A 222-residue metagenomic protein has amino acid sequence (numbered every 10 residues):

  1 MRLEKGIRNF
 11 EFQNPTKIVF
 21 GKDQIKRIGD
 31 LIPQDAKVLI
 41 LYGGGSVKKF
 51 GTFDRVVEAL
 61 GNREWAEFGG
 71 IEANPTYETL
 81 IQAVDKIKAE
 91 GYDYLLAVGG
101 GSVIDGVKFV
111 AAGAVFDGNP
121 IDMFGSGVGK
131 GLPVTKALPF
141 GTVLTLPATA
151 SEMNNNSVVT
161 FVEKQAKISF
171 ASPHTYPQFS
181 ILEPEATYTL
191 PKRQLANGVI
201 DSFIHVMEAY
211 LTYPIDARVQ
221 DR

Functional and structural regions predicted by a protein language model:
M1-Y94: ATP/NTP phosphate-donor binding region
D23, G51, R55, P75-E78 (+4 more regions): Conserved active-site and cofactor/substrate-binding residues in soluble primary-metabolism enzymes
K26-R27, V47-K48, P147-A150, T187-T189 (+1 more regions): Short, acidic Gly/Pro/Ser/Thr-rich loop/turn segments
R27-L31, R55, Q82, F109 (+2 more regions): Alpha-helical scaffold segments in soluble metabolic enzymes
I32, L60, I87, A111-A114 (+1 more regions): Structural signal for hydrophobic packing residues in well-ordered secondary-structure cores of soluble enzyme domains
E78-L182: Glycine/threonine-rich beta-strand-loop-alpha-helix active-site module that forms ligand/phosphate-binding
N156-R222: Carboxylate- and glycine-rich phosphate/diphosphate-binding segment that chelates Mg2+/Mn2+
